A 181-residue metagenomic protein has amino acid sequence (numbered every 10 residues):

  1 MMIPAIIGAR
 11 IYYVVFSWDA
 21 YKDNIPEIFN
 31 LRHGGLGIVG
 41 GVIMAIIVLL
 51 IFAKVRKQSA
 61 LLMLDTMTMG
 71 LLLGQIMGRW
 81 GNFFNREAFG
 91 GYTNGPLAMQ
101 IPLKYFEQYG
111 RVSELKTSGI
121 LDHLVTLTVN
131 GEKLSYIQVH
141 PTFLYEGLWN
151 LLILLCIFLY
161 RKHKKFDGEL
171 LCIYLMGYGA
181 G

Functional and structural regions predicted by a protein language model:
M1-G181: A feature for loop-to-transmembrane-helix boundaries and adjacent hydrophobic helices in multi-pass integral membrane
